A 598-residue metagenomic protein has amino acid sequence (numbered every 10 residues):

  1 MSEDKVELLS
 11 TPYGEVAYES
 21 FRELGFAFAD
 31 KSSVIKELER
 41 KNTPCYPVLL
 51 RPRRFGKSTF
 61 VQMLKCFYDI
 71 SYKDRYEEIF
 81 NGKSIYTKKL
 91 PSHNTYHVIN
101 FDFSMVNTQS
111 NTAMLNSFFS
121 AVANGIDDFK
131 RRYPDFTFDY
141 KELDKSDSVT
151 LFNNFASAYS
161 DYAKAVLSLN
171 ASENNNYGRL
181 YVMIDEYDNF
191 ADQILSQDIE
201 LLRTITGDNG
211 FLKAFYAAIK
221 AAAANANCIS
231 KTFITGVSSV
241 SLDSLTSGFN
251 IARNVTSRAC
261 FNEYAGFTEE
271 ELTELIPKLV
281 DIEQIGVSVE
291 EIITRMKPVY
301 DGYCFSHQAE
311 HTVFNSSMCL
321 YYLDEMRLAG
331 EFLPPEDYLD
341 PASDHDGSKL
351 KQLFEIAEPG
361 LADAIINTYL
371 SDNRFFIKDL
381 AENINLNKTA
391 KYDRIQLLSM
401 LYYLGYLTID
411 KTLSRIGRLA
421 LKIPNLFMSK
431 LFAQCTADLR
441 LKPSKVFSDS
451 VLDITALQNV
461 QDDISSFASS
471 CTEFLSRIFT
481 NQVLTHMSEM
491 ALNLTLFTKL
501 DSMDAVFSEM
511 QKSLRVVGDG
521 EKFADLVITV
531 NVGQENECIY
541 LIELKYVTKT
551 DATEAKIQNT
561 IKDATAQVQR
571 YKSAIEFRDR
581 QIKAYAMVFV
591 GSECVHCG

Functional and structural regions predicted by a protein language model:
S2-Y72, E77-Y86: Walker A/P-loop-proximal flanking segment of P-loop NTPase domains
C66-R131: P-loop NTPase motor core
Y159-N170, L202-I229, R570-S573: Substrate-engagement module of ASCE P-loop NTPases
N176-I205: Conserved P-loop NTPase "ATPase switch" module shared by AAA+ and STAND
M183-D185, K213-A214, S230-V237: Structural recognition of the conserved hydrophobic beta-strand(s) that form the central parallel beta-sheet of P-loop
S241-S247, V255-D324: Amphipathic alpha-helical segments of the small helical/lid subdomains adjacent to P-loop NTPase cores
A252, T312-E554, N559-A564, R570-K572 (+1 more regions): Extended alpha-helical interface modules used as scaffolds for assembling large macromolecular complexes
E576-G598: Domain-level recognition of nuclease-like catalytic cores that cleave nucleotide substrates
